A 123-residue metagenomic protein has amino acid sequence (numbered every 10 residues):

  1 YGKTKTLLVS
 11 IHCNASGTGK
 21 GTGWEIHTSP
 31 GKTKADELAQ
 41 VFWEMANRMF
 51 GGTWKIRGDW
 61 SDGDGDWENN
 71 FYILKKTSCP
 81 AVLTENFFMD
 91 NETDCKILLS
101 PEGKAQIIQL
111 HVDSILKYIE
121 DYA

Functional and structural regions predicted by a protein language model:
Y1-A123: Active-site-proximal helix/loop segments of hydrolytic enzymes
